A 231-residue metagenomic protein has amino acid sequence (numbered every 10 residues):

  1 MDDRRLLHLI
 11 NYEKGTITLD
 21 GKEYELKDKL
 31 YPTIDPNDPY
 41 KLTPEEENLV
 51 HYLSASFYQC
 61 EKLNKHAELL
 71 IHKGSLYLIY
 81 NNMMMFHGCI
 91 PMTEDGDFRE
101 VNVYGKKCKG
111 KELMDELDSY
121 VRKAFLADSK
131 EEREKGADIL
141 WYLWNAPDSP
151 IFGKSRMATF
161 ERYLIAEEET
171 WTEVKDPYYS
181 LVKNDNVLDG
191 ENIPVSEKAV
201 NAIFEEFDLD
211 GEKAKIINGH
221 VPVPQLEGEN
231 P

Functional and structural regions predicted by a protein language model:
M1-P231: Feature recognizes metal-dependent phosphohydrolase scaffolds
